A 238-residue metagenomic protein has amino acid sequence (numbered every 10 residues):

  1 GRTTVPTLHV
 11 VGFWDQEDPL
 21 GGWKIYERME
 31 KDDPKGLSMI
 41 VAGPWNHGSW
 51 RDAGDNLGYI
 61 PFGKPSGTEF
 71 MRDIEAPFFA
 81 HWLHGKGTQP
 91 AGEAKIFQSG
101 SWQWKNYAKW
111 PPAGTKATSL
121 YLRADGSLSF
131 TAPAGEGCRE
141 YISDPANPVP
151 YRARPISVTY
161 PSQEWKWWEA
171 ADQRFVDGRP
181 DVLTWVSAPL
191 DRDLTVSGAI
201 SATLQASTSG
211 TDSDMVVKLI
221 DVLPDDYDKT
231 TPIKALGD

Functional and structural regions predicted by a protein language model:
R2-T7, G36, T115: Short, proline-enriched alpha-helix->beta-strand connector loops that line the catalytic pocket of alpha/beta-hydrolase
H9-V11: Short beta-strand/loop motif that positions the catalytic acidic residue of the alpha/beta-hydrolase fold
F13, E30-P34, S209-T211: Short, solvent-exposed loop/edge-beta patches enriched in aromatic
F13-D15, W45: Acidic beta-to-alpha connecting loop that harbors the catalytic carboxylate
Q16-W23: Conserved alpha/beta-hydrolase "acid-adjacent" motif
K24-E27, P77: Alpha-helical scaffolding segments of alpha/beta enzyme cores, especially the outer helices of TIM-barrel or partial
E30-G54: Catalytic histidine neighborhood in serine/cysteine hydrolases with alpha/beta-hydrolase-type architecture
W50, N56-D238: C-terminal, loop-rich substrate-recognition/catalytic regions characterized by aromatic stacking residues
